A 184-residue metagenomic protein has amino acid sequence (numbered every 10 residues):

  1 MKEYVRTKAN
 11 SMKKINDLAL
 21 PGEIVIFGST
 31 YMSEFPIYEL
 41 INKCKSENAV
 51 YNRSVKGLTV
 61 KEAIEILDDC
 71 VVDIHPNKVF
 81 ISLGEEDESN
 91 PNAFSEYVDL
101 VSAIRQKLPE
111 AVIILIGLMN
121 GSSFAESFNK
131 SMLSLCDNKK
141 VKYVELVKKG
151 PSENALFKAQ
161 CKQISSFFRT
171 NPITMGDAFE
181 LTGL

Functional and structural regions predicted by a protein language model:
M1-H75: Serine-esterase "nucleophile elbow" of acetyl-processing enzymes
K43-K45, E65-L184: Alpha-helical cap/lid subdomain in secreted, periplasmic, or secretory-pathway luminal O-acyl-processing enzymes
